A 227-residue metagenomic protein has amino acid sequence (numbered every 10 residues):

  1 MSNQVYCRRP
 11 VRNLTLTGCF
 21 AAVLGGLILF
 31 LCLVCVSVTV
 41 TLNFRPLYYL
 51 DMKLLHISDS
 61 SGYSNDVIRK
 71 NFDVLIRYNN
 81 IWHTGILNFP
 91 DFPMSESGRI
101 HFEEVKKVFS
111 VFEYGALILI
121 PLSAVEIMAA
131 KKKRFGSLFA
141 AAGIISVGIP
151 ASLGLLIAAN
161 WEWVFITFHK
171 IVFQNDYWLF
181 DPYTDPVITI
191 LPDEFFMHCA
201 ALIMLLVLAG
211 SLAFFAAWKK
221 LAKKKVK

Functional and structural regions predicted by a protein language model:
S2-Y48: Hydrophobic secretory-pathway targeting helix
R12-V23, I120-F165, A213-K227: Juxtamembrane interface at the cytosolic side of transmembrane helices
I28-L31, S110-A124, L202-S211: Hydrophobic alpha-helical transmembrane segments
L42-S60: Alpha-helical transmembrane signal-anchor/signal-peptide segments
S61-W82: Short, non-transmembrane cytosolic segments of multipass membrane proteins
N80-I118, E194-I203: Individual transmembrane alpha-helix segments
A159-P182: Juxtamembrane non-transmembrane "cap" segments at the membrane-aqueous interface of multi-pass membrane proteins
Y177-K227: Terminal transmembrane helical module of multi-pass membrane proteins
